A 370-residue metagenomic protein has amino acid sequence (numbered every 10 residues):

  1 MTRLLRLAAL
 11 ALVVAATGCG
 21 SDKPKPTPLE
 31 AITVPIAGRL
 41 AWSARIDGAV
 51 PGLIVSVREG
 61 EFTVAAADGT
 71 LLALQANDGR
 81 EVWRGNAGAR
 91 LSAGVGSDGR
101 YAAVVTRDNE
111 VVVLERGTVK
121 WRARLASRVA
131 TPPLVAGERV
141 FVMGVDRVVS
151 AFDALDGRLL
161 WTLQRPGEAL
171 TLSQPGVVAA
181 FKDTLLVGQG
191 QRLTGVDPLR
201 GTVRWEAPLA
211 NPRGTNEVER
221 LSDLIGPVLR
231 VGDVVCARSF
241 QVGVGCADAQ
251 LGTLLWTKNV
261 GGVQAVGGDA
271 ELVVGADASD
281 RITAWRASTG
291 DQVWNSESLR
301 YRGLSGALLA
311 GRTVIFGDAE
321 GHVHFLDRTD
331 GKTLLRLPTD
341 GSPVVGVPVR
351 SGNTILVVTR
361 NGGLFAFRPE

Functional and structural regions predicted by a protein language model:
M1-A8: Bacterial N-terminal signal peptides that target proteins for export
A15-G18: C-terminal motif of bacterial Sec signal peptides marking the signal peptidase cleavage site
K23-S56, W83-G99, K120-A136, L159-K182 (+4 more regions): Extracytoplasmic beta-rich repeat domains
A66-A67, T106-R107, G144-V145, G188-G190 (+4 more regions): Structural signature of WD-repeat beta-propellers
Q75-D78, E115-T118, D153-D156, P198-G201 (+4 more regions): Short loop/turn segments that connect beta-strands within beta-propeller blades
T333, P338-E370: Blade-level signature of beta-propeller repeat domains, shared across WD40, Kelch, NHL, RCC1 and BNR/Asp-box propellers
